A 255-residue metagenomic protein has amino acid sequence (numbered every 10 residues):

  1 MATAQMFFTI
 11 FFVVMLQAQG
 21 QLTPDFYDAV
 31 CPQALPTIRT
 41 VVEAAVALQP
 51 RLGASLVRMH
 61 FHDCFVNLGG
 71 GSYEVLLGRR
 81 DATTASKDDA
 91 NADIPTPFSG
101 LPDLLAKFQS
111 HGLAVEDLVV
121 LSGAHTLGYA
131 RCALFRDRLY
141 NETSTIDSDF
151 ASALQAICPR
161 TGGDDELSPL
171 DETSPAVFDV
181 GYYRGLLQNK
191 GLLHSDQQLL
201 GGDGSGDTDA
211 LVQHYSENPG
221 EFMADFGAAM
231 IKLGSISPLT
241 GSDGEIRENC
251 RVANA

Functional and structural regions predicted by a protein language model:
A2-A255: Catalytic cores of secreted/periplasmic or lumenal enzymes
